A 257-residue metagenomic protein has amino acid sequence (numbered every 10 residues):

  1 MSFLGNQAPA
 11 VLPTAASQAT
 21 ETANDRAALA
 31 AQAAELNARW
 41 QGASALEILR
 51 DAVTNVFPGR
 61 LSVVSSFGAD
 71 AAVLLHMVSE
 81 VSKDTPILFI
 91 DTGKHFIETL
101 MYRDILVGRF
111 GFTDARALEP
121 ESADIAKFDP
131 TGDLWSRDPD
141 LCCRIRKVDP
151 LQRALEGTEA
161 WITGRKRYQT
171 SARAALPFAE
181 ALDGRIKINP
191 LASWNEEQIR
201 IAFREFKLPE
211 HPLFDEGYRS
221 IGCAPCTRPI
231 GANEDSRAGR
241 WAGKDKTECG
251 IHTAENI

Functional and structural regions predicted by a protein language model:
S2-I257: Nucleotide-activated chemistry modules centered on ATP-dependent adenylation/adenylyltransferase
